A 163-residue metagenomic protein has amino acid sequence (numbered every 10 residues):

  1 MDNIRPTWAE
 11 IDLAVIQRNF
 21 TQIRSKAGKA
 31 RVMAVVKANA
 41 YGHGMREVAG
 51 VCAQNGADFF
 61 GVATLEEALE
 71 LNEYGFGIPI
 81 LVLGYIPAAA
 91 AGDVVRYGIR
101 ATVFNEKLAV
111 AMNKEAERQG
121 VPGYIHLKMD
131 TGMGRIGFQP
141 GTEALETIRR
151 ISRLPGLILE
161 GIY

Functional and structural regions predicted by a protein language model:
N3, T7-E10, V15, G28-Y163: Active-site-proximal beta-alpha core segment in soluble small-molecule metabolic enzymes
I16-N19, I23: Alpha-helical packing segments of well-folded alpha/beta enzyme cores
